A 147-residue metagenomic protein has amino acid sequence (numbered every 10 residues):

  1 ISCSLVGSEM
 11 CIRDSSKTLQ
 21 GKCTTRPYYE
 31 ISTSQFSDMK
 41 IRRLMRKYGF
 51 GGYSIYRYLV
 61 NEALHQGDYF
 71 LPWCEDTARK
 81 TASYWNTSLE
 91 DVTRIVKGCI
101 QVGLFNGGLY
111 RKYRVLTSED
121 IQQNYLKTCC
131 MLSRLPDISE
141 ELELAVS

Functional and structural regions predicted by a protein language model:
I1-D14: Single conserved hydrophobic/aromatic residue that forms the stacking wall/gate of nucleotide- or nucleobase-binding
R13, K17-M39: Long, low-complexity, charged/polar intrinsically disordered regions in eukaryotic proteins
I31, L71, L116: Short clusters of hydrophobic/aromatic residues that line enzyme substrate/ligand-binding pockets
T33, L44-Y48, T117: Generic alpha-helical structural element
D38, Y53-R57: Short amphipathic alpha-helical segments
R43-F50, Y58, A63-R111: Winged helix-turn-helix DNA-binding recognition segment
K112-E119: Minor-groove-contacting beta-hairpin "wing" of winged helix-turn-helix DNA-binding domains
E119-S147: Short, amphipathic alpha-helical interaction segments positioned at domain boundaries
